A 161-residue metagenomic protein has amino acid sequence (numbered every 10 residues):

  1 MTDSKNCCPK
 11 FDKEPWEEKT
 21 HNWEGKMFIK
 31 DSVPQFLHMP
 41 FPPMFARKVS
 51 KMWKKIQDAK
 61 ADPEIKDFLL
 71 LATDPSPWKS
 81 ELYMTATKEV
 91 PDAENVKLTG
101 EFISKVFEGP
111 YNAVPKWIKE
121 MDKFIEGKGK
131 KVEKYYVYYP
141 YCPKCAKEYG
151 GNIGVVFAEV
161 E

Functional and structural regions predicted by a protein language model:
M1-E161: A solvent-exposed interaction/effector surface
